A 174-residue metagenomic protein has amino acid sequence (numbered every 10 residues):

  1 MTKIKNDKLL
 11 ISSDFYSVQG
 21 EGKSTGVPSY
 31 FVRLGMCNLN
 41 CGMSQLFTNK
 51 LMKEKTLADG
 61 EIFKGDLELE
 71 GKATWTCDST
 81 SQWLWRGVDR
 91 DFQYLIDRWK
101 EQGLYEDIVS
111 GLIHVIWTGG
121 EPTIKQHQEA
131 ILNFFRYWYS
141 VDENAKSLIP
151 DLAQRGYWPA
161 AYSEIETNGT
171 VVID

Functional and structural regions predicted by a protein language model:
T2-I4, L9-S13, L39, M43-D174: Conserved Radical SAM active-site core
S12-T25, R33-N38: N-terminal beta1-alpha1 ligand-phosphate binding loop
